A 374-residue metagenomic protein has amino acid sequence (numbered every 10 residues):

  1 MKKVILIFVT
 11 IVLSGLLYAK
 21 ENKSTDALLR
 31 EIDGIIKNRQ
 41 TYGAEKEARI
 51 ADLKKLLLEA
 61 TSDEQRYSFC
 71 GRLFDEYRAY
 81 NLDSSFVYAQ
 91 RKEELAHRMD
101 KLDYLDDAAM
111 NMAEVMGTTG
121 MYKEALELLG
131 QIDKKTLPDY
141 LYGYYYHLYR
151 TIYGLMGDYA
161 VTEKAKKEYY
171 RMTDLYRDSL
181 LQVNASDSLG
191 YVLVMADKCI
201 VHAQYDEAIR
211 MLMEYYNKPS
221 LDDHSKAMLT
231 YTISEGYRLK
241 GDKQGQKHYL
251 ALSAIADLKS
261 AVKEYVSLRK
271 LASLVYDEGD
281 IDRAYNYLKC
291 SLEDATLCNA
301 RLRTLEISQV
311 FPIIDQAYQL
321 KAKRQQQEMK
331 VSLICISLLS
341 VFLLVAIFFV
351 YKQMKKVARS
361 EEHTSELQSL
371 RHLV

Functional and structural regions predicted by a protein language model:
V4-V9, G15-K323: A "functional boundary" signal
V12-L13, H372: Alpha-helical transmembrane segments and their juxtamembrane interfaces
Q319-E361, S365: Alpha-helical transmembrane signal-anchor helices
E362-V374: Single conserved hydrophobic/aromatic residue that forms the stacking wall/gate of nucleotide- or nucleobase-binding
